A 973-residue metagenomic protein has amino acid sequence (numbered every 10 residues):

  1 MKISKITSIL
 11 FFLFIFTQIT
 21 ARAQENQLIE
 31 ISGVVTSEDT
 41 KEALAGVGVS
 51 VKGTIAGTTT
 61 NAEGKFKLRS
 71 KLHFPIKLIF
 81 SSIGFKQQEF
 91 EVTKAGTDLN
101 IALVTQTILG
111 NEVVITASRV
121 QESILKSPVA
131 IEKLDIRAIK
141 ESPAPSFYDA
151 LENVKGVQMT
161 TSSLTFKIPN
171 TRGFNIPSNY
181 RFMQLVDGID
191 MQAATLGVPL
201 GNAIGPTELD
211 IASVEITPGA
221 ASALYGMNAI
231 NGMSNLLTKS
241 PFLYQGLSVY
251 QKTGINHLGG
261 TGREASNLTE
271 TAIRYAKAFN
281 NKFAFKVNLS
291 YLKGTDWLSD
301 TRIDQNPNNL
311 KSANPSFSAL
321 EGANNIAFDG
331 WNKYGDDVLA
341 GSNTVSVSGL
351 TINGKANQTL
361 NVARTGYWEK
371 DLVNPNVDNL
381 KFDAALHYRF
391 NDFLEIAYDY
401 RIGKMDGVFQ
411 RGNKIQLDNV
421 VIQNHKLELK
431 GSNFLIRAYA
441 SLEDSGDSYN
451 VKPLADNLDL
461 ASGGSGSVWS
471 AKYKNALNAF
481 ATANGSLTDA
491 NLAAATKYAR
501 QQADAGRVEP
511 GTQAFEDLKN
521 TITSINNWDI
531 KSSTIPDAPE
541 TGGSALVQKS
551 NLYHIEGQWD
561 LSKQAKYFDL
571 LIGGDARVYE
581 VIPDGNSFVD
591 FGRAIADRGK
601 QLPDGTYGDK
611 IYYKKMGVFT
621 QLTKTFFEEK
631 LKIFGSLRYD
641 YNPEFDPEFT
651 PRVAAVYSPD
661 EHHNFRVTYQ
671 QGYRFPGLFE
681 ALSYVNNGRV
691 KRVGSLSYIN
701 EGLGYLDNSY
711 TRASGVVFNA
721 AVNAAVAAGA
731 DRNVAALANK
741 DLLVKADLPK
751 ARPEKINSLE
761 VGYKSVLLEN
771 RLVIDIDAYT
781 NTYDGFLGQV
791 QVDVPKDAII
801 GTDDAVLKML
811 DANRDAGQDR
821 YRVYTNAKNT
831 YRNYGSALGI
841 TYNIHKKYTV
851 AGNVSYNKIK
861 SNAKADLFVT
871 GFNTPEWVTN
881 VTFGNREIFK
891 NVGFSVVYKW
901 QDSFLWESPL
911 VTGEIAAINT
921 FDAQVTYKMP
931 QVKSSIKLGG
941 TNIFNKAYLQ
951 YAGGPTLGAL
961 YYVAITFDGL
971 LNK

Functional and structural regions predicted by a protein language model:
L28, S32-K52, K77-F85, T93-K140: Short, acidic, small-residue-rich periplasmic hinge/interaction motif at the N-terminus of Gram-negative outer-membrane
K67-R69, I189-A220, I273: Short acidic/polar hinge/loop motifs at secondary-structure boundaries that mediate gating or recognition
R69, S123, I131, Y148-A193 (+1 more regions): Extracytoplasmic beta-strand/coil segments of soluble accessory domains associated with Gram-negative outer-membrane
M183, S213, T217, M233-K239 (+6 more regions): Predominantly transmembrane beta-strands of Gram-negative outer membrane beta-barrel pores used for transport
A276-K282, N288-G294, V377, Q423-H425 (+7 more regions): Conserved C-terminal beta-signal and adjacent last beta-strands/turns of outer-membrane beta-barrel proteins
K426-F645, D775, A851: Face-selective signature of the C-terminal outer-membrane beta-barrel domain
T625-F627, V773-W906, T966-K973: Gram-negative outer-membrane beta-barrel transporters
Y698-R820: Membrane-embedded beta-barrel scaffold of Gram-negative outer-membrane proteins
